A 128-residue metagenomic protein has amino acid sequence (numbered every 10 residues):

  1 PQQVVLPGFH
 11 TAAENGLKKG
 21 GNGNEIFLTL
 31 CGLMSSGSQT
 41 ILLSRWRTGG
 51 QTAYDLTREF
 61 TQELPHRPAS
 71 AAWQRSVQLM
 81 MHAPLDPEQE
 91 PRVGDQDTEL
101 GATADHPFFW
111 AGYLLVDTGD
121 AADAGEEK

Functional and structural regions predicted by a protein language model:
P1-E59, P65: Catalytic cores of nucleophile-dependent amide-cleaving enzymes
A53-K128: An often Trp-containing, charged/polar helix-loop segment at the C-terminal end of enzyme catalytic cores
